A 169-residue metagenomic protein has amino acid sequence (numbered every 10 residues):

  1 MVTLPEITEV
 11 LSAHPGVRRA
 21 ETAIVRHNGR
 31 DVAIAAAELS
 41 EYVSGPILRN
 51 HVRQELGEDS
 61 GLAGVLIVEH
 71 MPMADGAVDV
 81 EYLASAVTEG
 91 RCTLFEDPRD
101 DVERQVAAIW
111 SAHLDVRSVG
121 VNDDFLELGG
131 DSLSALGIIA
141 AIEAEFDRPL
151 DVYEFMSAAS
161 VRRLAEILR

Functional and structural regions predicted by a protein language model:
M1-E58, I109, A140: AMP-binding/adenylate-forming catalytic core of the ANL superfamily
M1-V10, G57-G64, C92-E96, D124-E127 (+2 more regions): Adenylate-forming
M1-V2, E166-R169: Actinobacteria-biased recognition of intrinsically disordered, low-complexity terminal regions
M1-V2, E69-D123: Acidic/polar alpha-helix N-cap and adjacent early helical turns within long charge-rich amphipathic helices/linkers
M1-V2, V43, D101, L133 (+1 more regions): A generic structural signal for alpha-helix starts
G16-I24, N28-R30, A107-L128, S134-A135 (+1 more regions): Phosphopantetheine carrier-protein modules
R18-R19, N28-V32, L56-V78, S134 (+1 more regions): AMP-binding/adenylate-forming catalytic domain of the ANL superfamily
G129-G130, I142, L164: Short, compositionally simple motifs enriched in small residues
